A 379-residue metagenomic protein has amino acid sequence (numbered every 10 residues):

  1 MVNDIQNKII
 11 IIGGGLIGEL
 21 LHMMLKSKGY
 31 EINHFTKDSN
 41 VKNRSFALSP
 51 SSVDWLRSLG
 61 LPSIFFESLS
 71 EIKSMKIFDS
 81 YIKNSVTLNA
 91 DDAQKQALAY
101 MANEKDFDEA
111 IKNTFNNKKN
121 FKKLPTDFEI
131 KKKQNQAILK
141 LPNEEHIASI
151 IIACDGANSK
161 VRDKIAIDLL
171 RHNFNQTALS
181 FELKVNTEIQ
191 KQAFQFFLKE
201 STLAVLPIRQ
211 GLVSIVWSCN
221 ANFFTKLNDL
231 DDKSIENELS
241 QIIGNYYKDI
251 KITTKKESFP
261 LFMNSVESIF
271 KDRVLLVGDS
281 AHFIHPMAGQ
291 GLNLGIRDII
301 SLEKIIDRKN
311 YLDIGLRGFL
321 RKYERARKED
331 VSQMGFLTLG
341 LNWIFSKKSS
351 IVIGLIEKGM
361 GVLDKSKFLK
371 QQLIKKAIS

Functional and structural regions predicted by a protein language model:
V2-I5, R57-S58, I64-F65, L69-I72 (+2 more regions): Conserved N-terminal helical subregion
K8-I10, G14-K73: Glycine-rich FAD cofactor-binding loop and adjacent beta-loop-alpha segment at the N-terminus of flavoprotein
I12, F35, C154, G278-D279 (+1 more regions): Active-site flanking residues adjacent to catalytic metal/cofactor-binding acidic residues
L56, I150-I151, G156-Y247, T254-K256: Conserved FAD-binding catalytic core of PHBH/FMO-like flavoproteins
T225, D229-G318: FAD/FMN-dependent oxidoreductases across multiple families
K304-S379: C-terminal helical "tail/cap" subdomain of flavin- and related membrane-associated enzymes
